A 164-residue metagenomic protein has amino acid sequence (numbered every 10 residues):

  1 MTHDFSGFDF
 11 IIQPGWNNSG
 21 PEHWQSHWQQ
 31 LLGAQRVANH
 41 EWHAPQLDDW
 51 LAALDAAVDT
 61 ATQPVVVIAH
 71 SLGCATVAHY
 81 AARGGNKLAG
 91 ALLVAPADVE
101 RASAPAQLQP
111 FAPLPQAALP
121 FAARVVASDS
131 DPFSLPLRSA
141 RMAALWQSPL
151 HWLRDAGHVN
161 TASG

Functional and structural regions predicted by a protein language model:
T2-Q63: Active-site catalytic motif of lipid deacylating hydrolases and related acyltransferases
I11-G15, H70, A127: The conserved beta1-alpha1 loop
G20, P132-R138: Conserved alpha/beta-hydrolase "acid-adjacent" motif
Q35, A143-V159: Catalytic histidine neighborhood in serine/cysteine hydrolases with alpha/beta-hydrolase-type architecture
P45-D48, A156-G164: Catalytic histidine-centered segment of alpha/beta-hydrolase-like enzymes
V67-A78: Gly/Ala-rich beta-loop-alpha elbow adjacent to hydrolase catalytic centers
N86-R101: A conserved short beta-strand
L119-P120, R124-A127, D131: Short beta-strand/loop motif that positions the catalytic acidic residue of the alpha/beta-hydrolase fold
